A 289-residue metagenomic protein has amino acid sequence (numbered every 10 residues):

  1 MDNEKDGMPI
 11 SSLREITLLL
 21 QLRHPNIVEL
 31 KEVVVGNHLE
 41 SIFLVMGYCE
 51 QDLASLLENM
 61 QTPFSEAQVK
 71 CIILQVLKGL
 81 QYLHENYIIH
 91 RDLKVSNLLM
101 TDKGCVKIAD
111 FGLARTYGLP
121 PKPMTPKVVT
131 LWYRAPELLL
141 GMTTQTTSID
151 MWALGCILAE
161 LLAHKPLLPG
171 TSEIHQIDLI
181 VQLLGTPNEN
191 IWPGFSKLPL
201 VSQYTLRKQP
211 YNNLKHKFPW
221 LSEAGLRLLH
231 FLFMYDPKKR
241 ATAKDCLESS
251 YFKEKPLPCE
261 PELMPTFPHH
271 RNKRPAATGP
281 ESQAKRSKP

Functional and structural regions predicted by a protein language model:
M1-R23: Conserved N-lobe beta3->alphaC-helix segment of eukaryotic protein kinase catalytic domains
R23-E32: Conserved HxN/HPN-centered segment at the entrance to the catalytic loop of eukaryotic protein kinase-like domains
L39-D52: Conserved short submotifs of the Hanks-type protein kinase catalytic core that shape the nucleotide-binding pocket
I72-I73: Activation segment signature within eukaryotic-like protein kinase domains
H84-T101: Catalytic-loop of the protein kinase fold
T186-F231: C-terminal lobe substrate-recognition/regulatory segment of protein kinase catalytic domains
K253-P289: C-terminal intrinsically disordered, low-complexity extensions immediately downstream of enzyme catalytic cores
